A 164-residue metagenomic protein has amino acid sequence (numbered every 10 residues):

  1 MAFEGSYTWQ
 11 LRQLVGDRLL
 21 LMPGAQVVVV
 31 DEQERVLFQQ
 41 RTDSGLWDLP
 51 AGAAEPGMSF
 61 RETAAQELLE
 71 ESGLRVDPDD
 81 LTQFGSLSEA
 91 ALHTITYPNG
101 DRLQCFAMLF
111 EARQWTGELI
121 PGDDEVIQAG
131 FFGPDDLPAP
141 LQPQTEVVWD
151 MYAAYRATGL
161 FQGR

Functional and structural regions predicted by a protein language model:
M1-Q26: Acidic, metal-coordinating catalytic segment for phosphate/diphosphate chemistry, firing primarily on the Nudix
P23-A25, E34, F106-M108, I127: Change "...and in nucleic-acid phosphodiester-cleaving endonucleases..." to "...and in nucleic-acid processing enzymes
A25, G52, Q66, D79 (+1 more regions): Structural detector for helix-capping/boundary residues
V29, L109-R113, G130: Short, well-ordered beta-strand micro-motif
D31-E71, R75: Conserved Nudix-box catalytic region and its N-terminal flanking loop in Nudix hydrolases and closely related
Q39, F84-S86, G122: Residue-level detector of high-confidence beta-strand sites
G45-L46, G117-R164: Nudix hydrolase/Nudix homology domain
L74-E118: Active-site segment of metal-dependent pyrophosphate-handling enzymes, primarily the Nudix hydrolase catalytic core
